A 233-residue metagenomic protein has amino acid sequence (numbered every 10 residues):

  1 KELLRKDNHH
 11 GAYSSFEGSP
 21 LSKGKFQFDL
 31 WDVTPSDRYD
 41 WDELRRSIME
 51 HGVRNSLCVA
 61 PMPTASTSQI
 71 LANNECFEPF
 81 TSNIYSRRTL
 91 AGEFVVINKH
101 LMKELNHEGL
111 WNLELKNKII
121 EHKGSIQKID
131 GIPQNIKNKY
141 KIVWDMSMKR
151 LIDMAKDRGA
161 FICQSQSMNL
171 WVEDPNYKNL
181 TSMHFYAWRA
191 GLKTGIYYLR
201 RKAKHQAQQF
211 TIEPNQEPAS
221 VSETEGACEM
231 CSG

Functional and structural regions predicted by a protein language model:
K1-K23: Extended, well-ordered alpha-helical scaffold/bundle regions in very large, multi-domain proteins
R5, A12, K25, L30 (+3 more regions): Catalytic alpha/beta core of large soluble enzyme barrels
S220-G233: Short acidic, low-complexity intrinsically disordered linear motifs used for protein-protein interactions
